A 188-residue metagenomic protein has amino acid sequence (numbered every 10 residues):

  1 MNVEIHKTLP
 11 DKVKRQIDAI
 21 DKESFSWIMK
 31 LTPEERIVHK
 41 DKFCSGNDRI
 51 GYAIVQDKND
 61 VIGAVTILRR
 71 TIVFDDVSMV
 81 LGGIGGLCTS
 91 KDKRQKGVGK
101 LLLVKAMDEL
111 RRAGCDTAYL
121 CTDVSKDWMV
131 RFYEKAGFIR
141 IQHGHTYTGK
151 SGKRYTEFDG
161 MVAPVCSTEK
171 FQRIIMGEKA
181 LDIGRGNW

Functional and structural regions predicted by a protein language model:
M1-H39, G46-Q56, V61-I62, Q172-W188: Short amphipathic alpha-helix that is part of the acyltransferase structural core
H6, S90, D123: Residue-level recognition of the GNAT/N-acetyltransferase active site
Y52-I54, D60-T71, L81-C88: Conserved beta-strand in the GNAT
D75-M79: Gly/Ser-enriched beta-turn/beta-hairpin loop segments
T89, Q95-D108: Conserved acetyl-CoA-binding loop-helix of GNAT-fold acetyltransferases
L110-T122: Conserved GNAT acetyl-CoA-binding A-motif
D116, V124-R154: Conserved active-site alpha-helix within GNAT-family acetyltransferase domains
D123-S125, T146-W188: C-terminal "cap" of GNAT-fold acetyltransferases
